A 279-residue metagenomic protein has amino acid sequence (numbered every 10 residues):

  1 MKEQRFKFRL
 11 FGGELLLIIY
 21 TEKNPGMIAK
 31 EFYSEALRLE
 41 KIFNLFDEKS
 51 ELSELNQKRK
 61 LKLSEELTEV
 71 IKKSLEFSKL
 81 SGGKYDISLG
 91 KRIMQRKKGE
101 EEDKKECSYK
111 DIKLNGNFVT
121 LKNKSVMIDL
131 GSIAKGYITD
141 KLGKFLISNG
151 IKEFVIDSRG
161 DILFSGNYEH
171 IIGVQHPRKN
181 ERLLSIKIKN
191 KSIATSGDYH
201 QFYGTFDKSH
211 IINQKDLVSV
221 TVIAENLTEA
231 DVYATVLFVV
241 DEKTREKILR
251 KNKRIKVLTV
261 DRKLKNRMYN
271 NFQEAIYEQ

Functional and structural regions predicted by a protein language model:
M1-Q279: Mature catalytic core of soluble alpha/beta enzymes
